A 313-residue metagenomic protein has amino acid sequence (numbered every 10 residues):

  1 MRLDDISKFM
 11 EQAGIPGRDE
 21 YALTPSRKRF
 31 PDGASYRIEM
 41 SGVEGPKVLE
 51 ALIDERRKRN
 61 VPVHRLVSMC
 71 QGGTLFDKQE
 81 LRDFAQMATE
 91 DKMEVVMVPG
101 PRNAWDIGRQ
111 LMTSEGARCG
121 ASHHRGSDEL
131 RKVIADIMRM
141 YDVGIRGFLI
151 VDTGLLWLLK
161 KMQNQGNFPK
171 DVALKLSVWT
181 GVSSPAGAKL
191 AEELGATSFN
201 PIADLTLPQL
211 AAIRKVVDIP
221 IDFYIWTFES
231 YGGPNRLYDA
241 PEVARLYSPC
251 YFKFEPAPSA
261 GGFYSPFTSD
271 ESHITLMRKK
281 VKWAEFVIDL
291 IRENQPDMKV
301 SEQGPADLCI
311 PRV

Functional and structural regions predicted by a protein language model:
M1-I145, I150-V182, N200, L207-V313: Active-site pocket-lining/capping segments in soluble small-molecule metabolic enzymes
S183-G187: Short, glycine/polar-rich helix-capping loops at beta-to-alpha or helix-loop-helix junctions that flank or form
L194-T197: Hydrophobic, aromatic-enriched interface-forming segments
